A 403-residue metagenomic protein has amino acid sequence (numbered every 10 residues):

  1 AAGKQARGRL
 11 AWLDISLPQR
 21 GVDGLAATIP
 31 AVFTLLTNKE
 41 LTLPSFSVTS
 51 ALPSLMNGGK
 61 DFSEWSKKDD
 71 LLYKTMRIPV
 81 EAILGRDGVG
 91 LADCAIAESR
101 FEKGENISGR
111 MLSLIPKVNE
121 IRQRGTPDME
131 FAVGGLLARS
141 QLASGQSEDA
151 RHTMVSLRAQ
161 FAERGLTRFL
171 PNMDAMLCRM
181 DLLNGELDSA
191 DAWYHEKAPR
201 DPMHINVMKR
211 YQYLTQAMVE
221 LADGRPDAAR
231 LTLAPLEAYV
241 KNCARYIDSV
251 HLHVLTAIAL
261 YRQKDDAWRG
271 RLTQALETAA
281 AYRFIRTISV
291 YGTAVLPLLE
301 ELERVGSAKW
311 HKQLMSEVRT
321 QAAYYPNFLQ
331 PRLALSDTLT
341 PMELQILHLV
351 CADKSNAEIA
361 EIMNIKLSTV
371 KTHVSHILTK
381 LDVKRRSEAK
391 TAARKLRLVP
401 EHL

Functional and structural regions predicted by a protein language model:
A1, Q19-L36, D61-R77, E102-K117 (+4 more regions): Helix-turn-helix repeat elements of alpha-solenoid scaffolds
A1-Y73, I83, A281-R286, Y291-H311: Flexible inter-repeat linkers and adjacent short helices within tandem amphipathic alpha-helical repeat scaffolds
A2-G8, K39-M56, V80-I96, I121-L136 (+5 more regions): Alpha-solenoid helical repeat architecture
D14, L55-G59, I96-E98, L137 (+6 more regions): Structural register within alpha-helical repeat arrays
D14, P18-Q19, R100-F101, Q141 (+5 more regions): Residue at a conserved register position within TPR or TPR-like alpha-solenoid repeats
P30-T34, W268-R283, R319: TPR/TPR-like (Sel1-like) alpha-helical repeat modules
A228-H251, Y325-R332: Generic long, charged, amphipathic alpha-helical segments
P326-S375, T379-L381, E388-L403: Helix-turn-helix DNA-binding segment
